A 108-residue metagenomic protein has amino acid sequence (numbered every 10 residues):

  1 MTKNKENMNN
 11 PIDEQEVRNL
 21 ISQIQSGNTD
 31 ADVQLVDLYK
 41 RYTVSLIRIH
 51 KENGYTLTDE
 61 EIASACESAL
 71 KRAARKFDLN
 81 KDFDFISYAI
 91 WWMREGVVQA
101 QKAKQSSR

Functional and structural regions predicted by a protein language model:
M1-S107: Alpha-helical promoter-recognition and RNA polymerase-docking modules of transcription initiation factors, dominated by
